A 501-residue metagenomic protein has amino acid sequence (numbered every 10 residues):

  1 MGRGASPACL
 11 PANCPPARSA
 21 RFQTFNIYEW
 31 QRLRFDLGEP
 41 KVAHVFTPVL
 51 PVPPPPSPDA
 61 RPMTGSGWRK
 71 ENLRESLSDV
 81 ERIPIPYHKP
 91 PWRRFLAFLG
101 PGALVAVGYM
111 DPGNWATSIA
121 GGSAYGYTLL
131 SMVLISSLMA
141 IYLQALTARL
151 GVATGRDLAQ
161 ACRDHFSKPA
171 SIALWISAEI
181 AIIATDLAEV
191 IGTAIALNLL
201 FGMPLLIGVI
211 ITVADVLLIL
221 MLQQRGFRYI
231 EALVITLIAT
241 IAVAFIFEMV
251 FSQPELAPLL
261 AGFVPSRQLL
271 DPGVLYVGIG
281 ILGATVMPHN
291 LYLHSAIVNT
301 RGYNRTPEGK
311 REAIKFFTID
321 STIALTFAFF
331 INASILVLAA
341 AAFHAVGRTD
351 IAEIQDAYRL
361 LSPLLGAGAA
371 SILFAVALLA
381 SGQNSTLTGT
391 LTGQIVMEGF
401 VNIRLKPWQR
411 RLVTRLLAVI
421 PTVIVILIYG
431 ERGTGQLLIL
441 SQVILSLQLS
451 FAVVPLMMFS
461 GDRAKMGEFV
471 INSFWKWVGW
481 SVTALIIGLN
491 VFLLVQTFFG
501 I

Functional and structural regions predicted by a protein language model:
L77-I83, T117-G122, A145-A170, I195 (+3 more regions): Flexible loop linkers connecting adjacent transmembrane helices in multi-pass alpha-helical membrane transporters
R93, A120-A145, A159, R163 (+2 more regions): Extracellular loop-to-transmembrane helix junctions
V105, M132-H165, I176-I180, N384: Juxtamembrane transmembrane-helix boundary signature
M139-A153, V298-G302, T306-E308, T326-D356: Extracellular/periplasmic helix-exit of transmembrane alpha-helices
M139-T147, P169-E189, A194-Q223, G283-T285 (+1 more regions): Helix-loop-helix module between adjacent transmembrane segments
K168-S171, L206-V209, I323, S371 (+3 more regions): Loop-to-transmembrane helix boundary motifs in multi-pass membrane proteins
W175-E179, L200-L222, T240-A244, W408-I424 (+1 more regions): Transmembrane alpha-helical segments of multi-pass small-molecule transport proteins
V216, I238-R267, L275-A296, P455-A464 (+1 more regions): Hydrophobic alpha-helical segments and their helix-loop junctions in multi-pass secondary transporters
